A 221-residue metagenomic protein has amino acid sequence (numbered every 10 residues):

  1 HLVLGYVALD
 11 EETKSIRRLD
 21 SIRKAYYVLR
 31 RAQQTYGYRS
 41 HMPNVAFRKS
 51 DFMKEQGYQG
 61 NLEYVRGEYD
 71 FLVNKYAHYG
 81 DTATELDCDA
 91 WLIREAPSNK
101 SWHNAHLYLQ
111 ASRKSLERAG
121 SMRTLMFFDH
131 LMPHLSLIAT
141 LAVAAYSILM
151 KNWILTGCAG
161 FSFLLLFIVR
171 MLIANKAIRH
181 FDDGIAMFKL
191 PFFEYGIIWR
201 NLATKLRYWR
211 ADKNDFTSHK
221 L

Functional and structural regions predicted by a protein language model:
H1-Q59, Q110, L190, E194-I197: Long helical/loop segments within the catalytic core of UDP-sugar-dependent glycosyltransferases, especially the large
L2-A25, Q59-L125: Catalytic donor/gating beta->alpha subdomain of glycosyltransferases that bind UDP-sugars
A46, R66-G67, L164, I168: Alpha-helical architecture
M132-D212: Membrane-embedded multi-pass helical conduit in multi-pass membrane proteins, especially envelope-biosynthetic
W209-L221: Membrane-interface alpha-helices
